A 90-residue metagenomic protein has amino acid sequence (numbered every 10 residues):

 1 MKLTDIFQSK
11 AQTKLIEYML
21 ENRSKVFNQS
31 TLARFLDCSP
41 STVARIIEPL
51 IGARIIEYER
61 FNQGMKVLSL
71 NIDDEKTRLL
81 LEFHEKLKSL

Functional and structural regions predicted by a protein language model:
L3-Q12, N28, E59-E82: Short, cationic-aromatic polyanion-contact patches
L20-S24: Short helix-capping/hinge SLiMs at alpha-helix to coil transitions
T31-R34: A short acidic, leucine-rich amphipathic alpha-helix
P40-S41: Key DNA-contact positions within bacterial/archaeal DNA-binding proteins
I47-E48: Short, hydrophobic-biased segments on the C-terminal half of alpha helices that form "recognition helices"
R54: Glycine-centered, phosphate/nucleic-acid-interacting loop/turn motifs that mediate DNA/RNA or nucleotide
